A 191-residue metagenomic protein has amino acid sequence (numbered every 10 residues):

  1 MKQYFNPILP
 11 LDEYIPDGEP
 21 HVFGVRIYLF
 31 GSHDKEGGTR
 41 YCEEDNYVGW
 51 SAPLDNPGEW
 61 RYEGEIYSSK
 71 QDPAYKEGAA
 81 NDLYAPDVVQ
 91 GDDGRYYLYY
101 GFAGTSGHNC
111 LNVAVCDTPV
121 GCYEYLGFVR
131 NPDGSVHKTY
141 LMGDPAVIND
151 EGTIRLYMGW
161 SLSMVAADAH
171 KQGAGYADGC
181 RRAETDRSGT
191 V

Functional and structural regions predicted by a protein language model:
M1-V191: Carbohydrate-active catalytic/glycan-binding domains of CAZyme proteins, especially the secreted or lumenal ectodomains
